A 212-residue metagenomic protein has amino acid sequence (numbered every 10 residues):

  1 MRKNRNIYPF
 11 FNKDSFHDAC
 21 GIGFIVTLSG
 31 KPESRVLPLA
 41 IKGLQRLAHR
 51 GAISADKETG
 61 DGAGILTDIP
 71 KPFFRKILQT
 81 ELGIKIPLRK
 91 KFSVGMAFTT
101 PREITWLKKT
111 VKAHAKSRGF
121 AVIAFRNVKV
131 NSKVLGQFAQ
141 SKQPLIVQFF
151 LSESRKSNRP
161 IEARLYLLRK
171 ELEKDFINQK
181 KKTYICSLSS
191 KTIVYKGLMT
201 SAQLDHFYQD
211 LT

Functional and structural regions predicted by a protein language model:
M1-T212: N-terminal segments that mediate ammonia production and transfer in glutamine-dependent amidotransferase systems
